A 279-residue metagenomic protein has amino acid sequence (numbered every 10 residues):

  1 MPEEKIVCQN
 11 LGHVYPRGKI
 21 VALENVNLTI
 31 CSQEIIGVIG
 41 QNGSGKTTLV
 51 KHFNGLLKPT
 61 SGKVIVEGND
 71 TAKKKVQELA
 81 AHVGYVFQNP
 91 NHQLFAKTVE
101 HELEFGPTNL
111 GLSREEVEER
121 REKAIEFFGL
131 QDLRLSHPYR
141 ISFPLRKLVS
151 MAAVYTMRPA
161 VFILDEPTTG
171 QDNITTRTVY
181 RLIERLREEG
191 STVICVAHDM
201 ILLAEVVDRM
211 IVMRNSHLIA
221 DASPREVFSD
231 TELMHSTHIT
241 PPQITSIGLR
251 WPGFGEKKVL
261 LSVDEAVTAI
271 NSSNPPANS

Functional and structural regions predicted by a protein language model:
P2-C8, H13-N25, K73-K75: A short, flexible loop at the N-terminus of ABC-type nucleotide-binding domains that lies
I39-Q41: The feature captures the beta-strand-to-loop junction immediately N-terminal to the Walker
N54: Helix-to-loop junction immediately C-terminal to a conserved catalytic motif
G62-D70, L79: Conserved ABC transporter NBD signature motif
E115-L133: Conserved ABC ATPase "signature" region
F162-D165: Catalytic Walker B motif of ABC-type/P-loop ATPase nucleotide-binding domains
N215-S216: Conserved ABC ATPase "signature" C-loop
